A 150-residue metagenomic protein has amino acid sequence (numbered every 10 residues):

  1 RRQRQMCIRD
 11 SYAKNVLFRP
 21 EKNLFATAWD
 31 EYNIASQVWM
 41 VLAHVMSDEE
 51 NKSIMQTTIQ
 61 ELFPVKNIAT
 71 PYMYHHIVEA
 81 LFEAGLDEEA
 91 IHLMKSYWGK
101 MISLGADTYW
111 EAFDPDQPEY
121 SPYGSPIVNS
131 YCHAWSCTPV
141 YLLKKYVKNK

Functional and structural regions predicted by a protein language model:
R1-I8: Short, small-residue-biased leader/transition segments that mark boundaries at the very start of proteins
R9-A13: Extracytoplasmic/lumenal domain signature
L17-K150: C-terminal capping/lid segments that line or modulate ligand- or cofactor-binding pockets
